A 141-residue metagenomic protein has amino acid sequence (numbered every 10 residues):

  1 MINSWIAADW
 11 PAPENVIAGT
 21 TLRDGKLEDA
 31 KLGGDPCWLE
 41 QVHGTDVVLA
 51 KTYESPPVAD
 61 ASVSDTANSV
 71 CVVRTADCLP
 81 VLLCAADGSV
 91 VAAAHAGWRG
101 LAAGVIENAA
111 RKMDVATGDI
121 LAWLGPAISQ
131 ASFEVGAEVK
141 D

Functional and structural regions predicted by a protein language model:
M1-D141: Active-site microenvironment for binding and transforming phosphate-containing groups
